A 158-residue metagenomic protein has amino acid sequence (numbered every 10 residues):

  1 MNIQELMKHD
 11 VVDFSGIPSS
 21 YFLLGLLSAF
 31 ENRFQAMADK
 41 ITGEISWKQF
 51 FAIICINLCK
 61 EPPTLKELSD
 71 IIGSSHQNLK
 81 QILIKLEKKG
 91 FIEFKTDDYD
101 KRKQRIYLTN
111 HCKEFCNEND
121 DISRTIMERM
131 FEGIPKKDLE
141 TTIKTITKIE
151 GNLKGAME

Functional and structural regions predicted by a protein language model:
M1-G43: N-terminal leader segment of winged-helix/HTH proteins
M1-S15, K137-E158: C-terminal regulatory/oligomerization modules of transcriptional regulators
E5-L6, I84-I143: Charged, amphipathic alpha-helical coiled-coil/dimerization segments
S19, F34, I45-Q49, H111 (+1 more regions): N-terminal positioning helix adjacent to the helix-turn-helix/winged-helix DNA-binding module
L24-E31, N57, T109, I143-I146 (+1 more regions): Generic structural concept
S28, N32-S75, K89: N-terminal helix-turn-helix DNA-binding core of bacterial DNA-binding proteins
F30, F34-A38, C112-F131, I149-M157: Alpha-helical linker/hinge and terminal dimerization helices associated with HTH transcriptional regulators
